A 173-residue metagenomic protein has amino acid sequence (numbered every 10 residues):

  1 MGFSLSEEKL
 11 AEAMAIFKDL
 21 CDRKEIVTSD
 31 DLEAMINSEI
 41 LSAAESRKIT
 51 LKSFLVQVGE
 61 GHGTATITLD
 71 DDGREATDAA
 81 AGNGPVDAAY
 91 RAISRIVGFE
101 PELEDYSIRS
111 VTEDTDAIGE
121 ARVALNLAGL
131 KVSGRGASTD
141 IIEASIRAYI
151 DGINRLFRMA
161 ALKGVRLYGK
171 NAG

Functional and structural regions predicted by a protein language model:
M1-G173: Terminal or standalone catalytic/regulatory effector modules within metabolic enzymes and repeat proteins
